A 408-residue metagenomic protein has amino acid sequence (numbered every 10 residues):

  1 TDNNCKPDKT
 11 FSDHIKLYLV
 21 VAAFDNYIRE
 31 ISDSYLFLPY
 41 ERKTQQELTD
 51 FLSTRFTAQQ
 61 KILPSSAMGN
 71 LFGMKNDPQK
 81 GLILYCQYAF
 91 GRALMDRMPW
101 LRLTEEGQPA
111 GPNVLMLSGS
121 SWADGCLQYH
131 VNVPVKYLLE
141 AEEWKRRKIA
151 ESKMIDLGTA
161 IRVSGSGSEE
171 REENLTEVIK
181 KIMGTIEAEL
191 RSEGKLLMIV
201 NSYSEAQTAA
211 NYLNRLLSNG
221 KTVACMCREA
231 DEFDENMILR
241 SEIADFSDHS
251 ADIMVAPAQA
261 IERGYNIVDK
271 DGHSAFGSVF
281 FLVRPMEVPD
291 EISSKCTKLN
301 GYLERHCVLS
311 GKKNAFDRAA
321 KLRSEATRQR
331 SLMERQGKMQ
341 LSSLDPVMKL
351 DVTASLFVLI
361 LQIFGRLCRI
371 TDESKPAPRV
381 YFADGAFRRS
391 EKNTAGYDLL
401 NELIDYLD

Functional and structural regions predicted by a protein language model:
T1-D408: ASCE RecA-like P-loop NTPase motor cores that couple ATP hydrolysis to mechanical translocation on nucleic acids
